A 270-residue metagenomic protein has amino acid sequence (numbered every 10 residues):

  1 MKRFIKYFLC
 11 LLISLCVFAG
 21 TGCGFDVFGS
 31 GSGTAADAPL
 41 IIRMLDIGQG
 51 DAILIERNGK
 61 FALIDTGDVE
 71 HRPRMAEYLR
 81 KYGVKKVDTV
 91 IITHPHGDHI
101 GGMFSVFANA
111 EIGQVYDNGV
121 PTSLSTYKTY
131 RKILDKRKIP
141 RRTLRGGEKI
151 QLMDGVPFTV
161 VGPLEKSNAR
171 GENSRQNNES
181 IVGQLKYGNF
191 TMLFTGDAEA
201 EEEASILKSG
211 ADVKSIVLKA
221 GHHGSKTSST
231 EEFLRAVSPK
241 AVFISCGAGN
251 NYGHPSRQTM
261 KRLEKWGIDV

Functional and structural regions predicted by a protein language model:
K2-Y7, V17-V270: Non-globular, low-confidence helical/coil segments that flank catalytic cores
